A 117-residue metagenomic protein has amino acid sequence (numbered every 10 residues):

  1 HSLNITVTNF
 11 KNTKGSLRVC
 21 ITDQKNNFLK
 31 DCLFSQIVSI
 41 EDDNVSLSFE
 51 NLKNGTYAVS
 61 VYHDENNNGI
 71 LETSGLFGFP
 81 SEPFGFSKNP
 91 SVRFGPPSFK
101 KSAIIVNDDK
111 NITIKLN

Functional and structural regions predicted by a protein language model:
L3-F10, V19: A short, amphipathic beta-strand motif
N12-N26: Short, ordered, surface-exposed loop/turn motifs in non-cytosolic proteins
K14, N54-T56, D109: Extracellular Ig-like/FN3 beta-sandwich strand-entry sites
V38-D43, V106: Short proline/glycine- and polar residue-rich coil/turn motifs
D43, S48, K53-T56: A glycine-anchored, Pro-Gly-centered beta-turn/N-cap motif
Y57-V61: A short tyrosine-centered beta-strand micro-motif
E65-E72: Acidic, glycine-anchored loop motifs typical of Ca2+
E82-N117: Extracellular beta-sheet/turn segments enriched in Thr/Pro/Gly and aliphatic residues
